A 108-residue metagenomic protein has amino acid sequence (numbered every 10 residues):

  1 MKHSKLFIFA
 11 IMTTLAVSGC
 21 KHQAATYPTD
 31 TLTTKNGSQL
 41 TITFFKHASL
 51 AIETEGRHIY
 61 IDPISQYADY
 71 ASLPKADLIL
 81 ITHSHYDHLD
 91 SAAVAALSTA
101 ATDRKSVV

Functional and structural regions predicted by a protein language model:
M1-I8: Bacterial N-terminal signal peptides that target proteins for export
F9-T13: Hydrophobic helical h-region of N-terminal Sec-dependent signal peptides in bacterial secretory/periplasmic proteins
V17-G19: C-terminal motif of bacterial Sec signal peptides marking the signal peptidase cleavage site
A25-G37, F44-L97: Pre-active-site segment of Zn-dependent metallo-hydrolases
K105-V108: Conserved small/polar residues in nucleotide/adenosyl-binding loops
